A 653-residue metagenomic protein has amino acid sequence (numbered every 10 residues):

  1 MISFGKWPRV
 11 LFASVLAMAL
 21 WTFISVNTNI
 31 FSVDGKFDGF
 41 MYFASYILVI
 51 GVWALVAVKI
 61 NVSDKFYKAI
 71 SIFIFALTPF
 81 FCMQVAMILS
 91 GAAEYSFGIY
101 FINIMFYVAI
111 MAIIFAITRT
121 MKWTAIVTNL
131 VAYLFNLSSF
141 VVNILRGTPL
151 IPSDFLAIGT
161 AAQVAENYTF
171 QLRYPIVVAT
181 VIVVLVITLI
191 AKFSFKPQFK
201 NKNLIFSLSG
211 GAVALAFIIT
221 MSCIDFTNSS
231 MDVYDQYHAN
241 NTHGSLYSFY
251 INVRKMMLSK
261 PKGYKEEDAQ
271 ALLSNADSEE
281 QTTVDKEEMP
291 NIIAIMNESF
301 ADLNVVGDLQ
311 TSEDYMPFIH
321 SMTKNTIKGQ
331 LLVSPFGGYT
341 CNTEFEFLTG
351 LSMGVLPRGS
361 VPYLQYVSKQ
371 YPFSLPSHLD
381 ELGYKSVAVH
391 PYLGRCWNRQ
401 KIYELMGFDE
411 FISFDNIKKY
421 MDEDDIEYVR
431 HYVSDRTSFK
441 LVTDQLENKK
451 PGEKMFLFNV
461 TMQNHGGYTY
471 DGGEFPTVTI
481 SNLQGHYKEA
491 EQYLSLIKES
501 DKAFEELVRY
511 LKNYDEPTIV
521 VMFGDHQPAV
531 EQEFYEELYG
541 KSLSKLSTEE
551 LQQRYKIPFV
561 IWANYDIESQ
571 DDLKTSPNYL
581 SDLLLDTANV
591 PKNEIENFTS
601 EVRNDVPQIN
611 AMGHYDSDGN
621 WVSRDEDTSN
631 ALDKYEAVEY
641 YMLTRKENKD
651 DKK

Functional and structural regions predicted by a protein language model:
I2-A239: Transmembrane and membrane-interface helices of multi-pass, inner-membrane envelope-modifying transferases
G35, T120, K265, Y339-T340: Intrinsic-disorder/low-complexity, polar/charged segments
V52-V56, V85, A161, F249 (+5 more regions): Generic structural signal of hydrophobic/aromatic residues within well-ordered alpha-helices of folded domains
M87, N103, S259, D268-L272 (+4 more regions): Hydrophobic alpha-helical segments with strong N-terminal bias
R146, D154-E166, P175-I176, S248-L258 (+3 more regions): Short alpha-helical interface patches
F155-I158, H243-L246, Y250, E266 (+3 more regions): Alpha-helix initiation and N-capping motif
M221-A294: Membrane-interface segments at or immediately adjacent to transmembrane helices that form the boundary between
D277-P290, A294-N297, D302-K653: Solvent-exposed soluble domains appended to multi-pass membrane proteins
